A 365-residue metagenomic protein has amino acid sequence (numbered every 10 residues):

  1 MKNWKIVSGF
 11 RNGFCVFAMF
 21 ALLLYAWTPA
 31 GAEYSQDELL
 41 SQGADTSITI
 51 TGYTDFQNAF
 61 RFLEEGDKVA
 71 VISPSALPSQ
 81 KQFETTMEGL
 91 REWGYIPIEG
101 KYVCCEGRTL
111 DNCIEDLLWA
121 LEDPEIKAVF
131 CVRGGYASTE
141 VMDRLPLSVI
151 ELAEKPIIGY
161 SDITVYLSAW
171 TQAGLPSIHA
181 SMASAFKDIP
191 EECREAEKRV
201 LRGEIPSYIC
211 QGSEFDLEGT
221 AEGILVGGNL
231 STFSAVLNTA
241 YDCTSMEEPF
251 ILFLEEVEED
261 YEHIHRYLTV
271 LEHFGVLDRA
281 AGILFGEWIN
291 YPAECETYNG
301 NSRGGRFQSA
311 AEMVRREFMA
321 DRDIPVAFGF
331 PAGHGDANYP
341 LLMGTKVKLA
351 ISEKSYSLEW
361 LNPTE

Functional and structural regions predicted by a protein language model:
G13-A26: Bacterial N-terminal signal peptides
W27-D37: Sec-dependent signal peptide cleavage junction
L39-E125: ATP/NTP phosphate-donor binding region
G135-L152, Y298: Short Gly/Thr/Asp-enriched flexible loops that form oxyanion-binding sites at enzyme active sites
L145-A169, P176-A183: Short, acidic/small-residue loops that bind anionic groups at enzyme active sites
P176-Y241: Conserved anion/nucleotide-ligand pocket segment
E247-A310: Internal helical hairpin/lid segments
E287-E365: ATP/nucleoside-binding phosphotransfer catalytic cores, i.e., glycine-rich phosphate-binding loops
